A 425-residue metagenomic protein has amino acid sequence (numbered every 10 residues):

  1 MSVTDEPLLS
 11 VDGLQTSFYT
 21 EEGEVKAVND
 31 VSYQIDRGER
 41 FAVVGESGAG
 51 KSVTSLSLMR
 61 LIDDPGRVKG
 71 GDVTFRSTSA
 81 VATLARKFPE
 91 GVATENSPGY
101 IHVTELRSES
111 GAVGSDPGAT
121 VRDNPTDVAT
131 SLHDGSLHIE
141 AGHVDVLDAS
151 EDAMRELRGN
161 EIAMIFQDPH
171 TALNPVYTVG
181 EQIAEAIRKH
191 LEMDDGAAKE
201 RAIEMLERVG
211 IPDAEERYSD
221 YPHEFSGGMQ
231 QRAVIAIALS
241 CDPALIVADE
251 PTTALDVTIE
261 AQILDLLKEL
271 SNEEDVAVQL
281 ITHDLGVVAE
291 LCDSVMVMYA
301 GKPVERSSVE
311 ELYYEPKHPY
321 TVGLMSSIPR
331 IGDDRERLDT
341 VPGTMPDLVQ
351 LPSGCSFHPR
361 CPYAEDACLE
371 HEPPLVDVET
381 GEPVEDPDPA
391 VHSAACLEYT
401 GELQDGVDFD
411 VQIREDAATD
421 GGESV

Functional and structural regions predicted by a protein language model:
T4-L8, S17-D30, L61-V68, T78-A112 (+5 more regions): A short, flexible loop at the N-terminus of ABC-type nucleotide-binding domains that lies
E21, V81, V309-S424: Charged, flexible cofactor/metal-binding loops and thiol motifs
I35-D36: Conserved hydrophobic segment flanking the Walker A/P-loop of ABC-type ATPase nucleotide-binding domains
V44-E46: The feature captures the beta-strand-to-loop junction immediately N-terminal to the Walker
R76, G196-E216, M325: Conserved ABC ATPase "signature" region
G159, H223, S240-C241, D265: Conserved signature/switch motifs of ABC ATPase nucleotide-binding domains
A233, A238-S240: ABC ATPase C-loop
E250-P251, L255, I259-E336: P-loop NTP-binding/switch modules centered on Walker-like glycine-rich loops
